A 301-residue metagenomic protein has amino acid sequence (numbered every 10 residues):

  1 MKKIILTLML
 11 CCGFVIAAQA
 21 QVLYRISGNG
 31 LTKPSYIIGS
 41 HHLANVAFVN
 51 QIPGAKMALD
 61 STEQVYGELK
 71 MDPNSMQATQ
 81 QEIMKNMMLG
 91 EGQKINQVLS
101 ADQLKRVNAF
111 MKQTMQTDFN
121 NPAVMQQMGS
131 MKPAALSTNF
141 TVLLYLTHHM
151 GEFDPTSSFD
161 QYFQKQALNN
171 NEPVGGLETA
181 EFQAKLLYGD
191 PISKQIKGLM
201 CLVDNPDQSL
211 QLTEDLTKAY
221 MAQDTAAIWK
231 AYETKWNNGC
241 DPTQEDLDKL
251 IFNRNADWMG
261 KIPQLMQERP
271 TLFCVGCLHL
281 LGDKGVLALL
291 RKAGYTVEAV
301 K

Functional and structural regions predicted by a protein language model:
M1-R25: Bacterial Sec-dependent N-terminal signal peptides
L23, Q51-P53, W258-G260: A generic local structural motif
G28-S35, H41-P242, D246: Structured, acidic catalytic/metal-binding patches in enzyme active sites
D241-K301: A cross-kingdom marker for long, charged
